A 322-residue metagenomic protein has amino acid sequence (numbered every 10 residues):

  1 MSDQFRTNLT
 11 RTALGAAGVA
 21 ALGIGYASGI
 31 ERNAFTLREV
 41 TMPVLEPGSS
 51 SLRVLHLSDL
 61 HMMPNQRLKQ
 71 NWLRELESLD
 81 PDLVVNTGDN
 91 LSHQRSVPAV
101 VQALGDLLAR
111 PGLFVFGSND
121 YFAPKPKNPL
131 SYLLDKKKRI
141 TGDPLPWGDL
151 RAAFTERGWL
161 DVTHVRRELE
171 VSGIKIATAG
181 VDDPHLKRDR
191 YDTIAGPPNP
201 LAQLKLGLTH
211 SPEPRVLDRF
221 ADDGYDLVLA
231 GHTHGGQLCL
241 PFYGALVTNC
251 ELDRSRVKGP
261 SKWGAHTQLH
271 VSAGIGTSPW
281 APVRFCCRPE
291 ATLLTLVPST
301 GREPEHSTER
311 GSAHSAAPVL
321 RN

Functional and structural regions predicted by a protein language model:
M1-A16, I30-R32, T36, T41-G48 (+2 more regions): Short amphipathic, positively biased membrane-proximal segments that drive organelle/inner-membrane targeting
A20-A103: N-terminal active-site segment of His-dependent metallophosphoesterases
P43-L55, W159-L160, R166-T178, P200-L204 (+2 more regions): Beta-strand-turn-beta hairpins that frame and shape the catalytic cleft of phosphate-ester-processing enzymes
H56-S58, L83-D89, P111-S118, V162-H164 (+3 more regions): Active-site neighborhood of phospho(di)ester-bond hydrolases with catalytic His/Asp-centered motifs
M62-R67, L91-R95, N119-P126, V162-S172 (+5 more regions): Active-site environment of divalent metal-dependent phosphoester hydrolases
L68-E170: Core catalytic region of metal-dependent phosphoesterases/phosphodiesterases, especially metallo-beta-lactamase-like
K127-W159, T163-V165, V171-D218, A281-R284: Binuclear metal-dependent hydrolase catalytic cores centered on His/Asp/Glu-rich metal-binding motifs
P212-L293, T300-R302: Conserved beta-sheet core of the metallophosphoesterase superfamily
